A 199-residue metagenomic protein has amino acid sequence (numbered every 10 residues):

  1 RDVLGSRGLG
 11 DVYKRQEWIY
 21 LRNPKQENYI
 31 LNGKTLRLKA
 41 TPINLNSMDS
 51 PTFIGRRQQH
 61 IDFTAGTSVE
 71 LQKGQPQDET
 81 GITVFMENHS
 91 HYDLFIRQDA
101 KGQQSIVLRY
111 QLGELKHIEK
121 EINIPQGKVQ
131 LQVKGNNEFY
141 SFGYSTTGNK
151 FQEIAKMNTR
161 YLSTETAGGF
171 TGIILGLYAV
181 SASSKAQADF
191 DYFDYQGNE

Functional and structural regions predicted by a protein language model:
D2-L9, Y13: Single conserved hydrophobic/aromatic residue that forms the stacking wall/gate of nucleotide- or nucleobase-binding
K14-K39: Extracellular glycan-recognition surfaces and repeat-rich motifs
I30-S47, Q104-Y110: Short carbohydrate-recognition loop motifs
N44-G102: Secretory/extracellular carbohydrate-interaction modules and structurally similar beta-sandwich "look-alikes"
R97-H117: Trp/Tyr-centric glycan-recognition "aromatic platform" motifs on solvent-exposed beta-strand/loop surfaces
Q111-Q130: Short, aromatic/His-centered strand-loop micro-motif at the edge of beta-sheets
G127-S141, T146: Localized edge beta-strand/strand-to-loop motifs within extracellular or lumenal beta-rich domains
M157-E199: Ligand-recognition surfaces built from glycine- and aromatic
